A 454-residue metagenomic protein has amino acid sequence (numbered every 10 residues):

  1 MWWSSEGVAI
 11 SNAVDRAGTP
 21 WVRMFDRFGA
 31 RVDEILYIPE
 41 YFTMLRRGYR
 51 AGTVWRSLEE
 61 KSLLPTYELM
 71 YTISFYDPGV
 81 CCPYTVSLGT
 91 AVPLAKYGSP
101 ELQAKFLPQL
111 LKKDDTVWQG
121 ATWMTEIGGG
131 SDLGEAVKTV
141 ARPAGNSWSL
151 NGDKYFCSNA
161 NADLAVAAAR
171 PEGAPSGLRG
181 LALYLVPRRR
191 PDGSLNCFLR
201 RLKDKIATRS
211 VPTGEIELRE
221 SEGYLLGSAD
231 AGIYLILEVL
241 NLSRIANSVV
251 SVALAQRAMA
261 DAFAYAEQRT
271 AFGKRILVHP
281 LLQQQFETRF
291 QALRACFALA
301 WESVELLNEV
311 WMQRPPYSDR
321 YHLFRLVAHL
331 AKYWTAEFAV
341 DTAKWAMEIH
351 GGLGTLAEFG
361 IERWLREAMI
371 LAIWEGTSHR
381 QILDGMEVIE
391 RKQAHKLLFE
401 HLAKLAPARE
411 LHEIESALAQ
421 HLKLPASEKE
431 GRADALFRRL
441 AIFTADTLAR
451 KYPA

Functional and structural regions predicted by a protein language model:
M1-E59: Extended, charge-enriched "interface" segments that sit outside catalytic cores
M1-S4, R325-K404: Alpha-helix capping/hinge segments and adjacent helical runs
S57-T90: Extended, domain-scale alpha-helical bundle/helix-rich regions
G98-N146, W301-Y321, A328, A339-A343 (+1 more regions): Internal maturation/activation junctions in enzymes
S147, N151-N196: A short core secondary-structure module
Y155-A160, L242, A246, L371-W374: Glycine-rich phosphate/pyrophosphate-binding beta-alpha loops
D192, N196, R200, K205 (+3 more regions): A glycine-rich, basic-preceded beta-loop-alpha segment at the flavin cofactor/substrate interface of flavin-utilizing
R244-R314, H395-P453: Extended amphipathic alpha-helical segments enriched in small hydrophobics
